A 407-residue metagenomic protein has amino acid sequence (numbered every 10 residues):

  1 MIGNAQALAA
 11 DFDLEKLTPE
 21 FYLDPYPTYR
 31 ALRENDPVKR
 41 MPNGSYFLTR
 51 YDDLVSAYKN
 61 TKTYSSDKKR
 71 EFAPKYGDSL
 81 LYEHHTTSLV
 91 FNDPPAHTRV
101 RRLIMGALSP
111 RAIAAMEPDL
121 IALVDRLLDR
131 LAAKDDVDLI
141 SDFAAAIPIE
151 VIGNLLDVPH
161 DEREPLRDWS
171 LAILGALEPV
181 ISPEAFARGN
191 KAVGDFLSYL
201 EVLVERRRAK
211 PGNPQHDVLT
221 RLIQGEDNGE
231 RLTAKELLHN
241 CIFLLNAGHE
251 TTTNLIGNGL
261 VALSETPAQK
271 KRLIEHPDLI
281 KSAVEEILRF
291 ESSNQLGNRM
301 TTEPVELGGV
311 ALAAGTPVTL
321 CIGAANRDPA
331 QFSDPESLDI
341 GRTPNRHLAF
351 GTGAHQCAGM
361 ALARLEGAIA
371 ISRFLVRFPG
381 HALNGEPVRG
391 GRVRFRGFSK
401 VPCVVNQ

Functional and structural regions predicted by a protein language model:
M1-Q407: Cytochrome P450
